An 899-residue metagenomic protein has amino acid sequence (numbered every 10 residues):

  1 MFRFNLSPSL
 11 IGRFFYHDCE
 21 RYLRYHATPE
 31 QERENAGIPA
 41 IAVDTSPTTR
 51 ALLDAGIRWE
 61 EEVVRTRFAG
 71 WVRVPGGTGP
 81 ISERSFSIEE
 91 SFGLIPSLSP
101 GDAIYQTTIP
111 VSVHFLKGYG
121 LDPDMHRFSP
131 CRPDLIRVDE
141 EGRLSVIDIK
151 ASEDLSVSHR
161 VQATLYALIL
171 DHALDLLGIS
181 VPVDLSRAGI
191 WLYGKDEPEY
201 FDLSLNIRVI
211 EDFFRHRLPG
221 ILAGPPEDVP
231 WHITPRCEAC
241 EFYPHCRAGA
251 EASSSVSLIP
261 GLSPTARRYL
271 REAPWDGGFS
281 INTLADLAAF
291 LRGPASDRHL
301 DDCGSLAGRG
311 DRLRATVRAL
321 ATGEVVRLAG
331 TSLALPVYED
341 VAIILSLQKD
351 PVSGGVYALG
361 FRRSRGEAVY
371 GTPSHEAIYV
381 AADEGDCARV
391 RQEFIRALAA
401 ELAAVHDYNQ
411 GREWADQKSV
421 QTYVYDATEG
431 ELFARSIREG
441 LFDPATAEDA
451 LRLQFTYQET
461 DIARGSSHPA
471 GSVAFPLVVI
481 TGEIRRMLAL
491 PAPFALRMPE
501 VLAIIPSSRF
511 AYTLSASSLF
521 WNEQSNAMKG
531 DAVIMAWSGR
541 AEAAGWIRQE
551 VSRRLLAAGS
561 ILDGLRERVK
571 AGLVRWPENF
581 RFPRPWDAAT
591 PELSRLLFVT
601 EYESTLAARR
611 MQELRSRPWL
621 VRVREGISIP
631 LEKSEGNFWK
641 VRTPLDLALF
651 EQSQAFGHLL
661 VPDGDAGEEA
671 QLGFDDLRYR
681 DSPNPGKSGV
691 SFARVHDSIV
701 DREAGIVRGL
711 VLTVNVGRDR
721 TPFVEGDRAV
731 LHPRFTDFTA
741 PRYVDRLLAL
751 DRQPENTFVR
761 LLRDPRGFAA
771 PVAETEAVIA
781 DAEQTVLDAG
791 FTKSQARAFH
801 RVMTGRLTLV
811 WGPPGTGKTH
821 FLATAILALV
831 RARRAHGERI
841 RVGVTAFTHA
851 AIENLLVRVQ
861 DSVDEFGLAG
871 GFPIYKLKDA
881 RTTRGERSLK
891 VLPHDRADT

Functional and structural regions predicted by a protein language model:
M1-D139: Metal-dependent nuclease catalytic cores that hydrolyze phosphodiester bonds in DNA/RNA, characterized by
E34-V74, G79, D563-D681: Accessory interdomain/linker segments of ATP-dependent helicases and helicase-like nucleic-acid enzymes that mediate
V111-P123, P130-R132, R137-L222, H375-S518: Conserved DEDDh/DEDDy metal-dependent 3′-5′ exonuclease domain
W191-E197, D212-L218, Y512, N522-I534 (+2 more regions): Pre-ATPase regulatory/linker segments immediately N-terminal to the P-loop/RecA-like helicase/translocase core
W191-G194, Y200-S253, L258, P264 (+2 more regions): Acidic, Mg2+-coordinating catalytic module of metal-dependent nucleases/exonucleases that use a two-metal-ion mechanism
L787-T804, F821: N-terminal pre-P-loop "Q-motif" helix
T819-H836: Walker A/P-loop NTP-binding motif
A835-T899: Conserved P-loop NTPase motor core of helicases/translocases
